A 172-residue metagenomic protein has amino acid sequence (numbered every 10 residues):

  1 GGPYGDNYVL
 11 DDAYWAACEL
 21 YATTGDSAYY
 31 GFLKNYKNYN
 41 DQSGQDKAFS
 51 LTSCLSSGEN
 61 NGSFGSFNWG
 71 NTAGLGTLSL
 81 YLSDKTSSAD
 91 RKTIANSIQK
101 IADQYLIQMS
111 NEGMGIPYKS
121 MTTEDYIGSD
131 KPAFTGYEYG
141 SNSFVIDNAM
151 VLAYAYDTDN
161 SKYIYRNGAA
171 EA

Functional and structural regions predicted by a protein language model:
G1-A172: Glycan-recognition and catalytic cores of secretory/periplasmic carbohydrate-active enzymes
